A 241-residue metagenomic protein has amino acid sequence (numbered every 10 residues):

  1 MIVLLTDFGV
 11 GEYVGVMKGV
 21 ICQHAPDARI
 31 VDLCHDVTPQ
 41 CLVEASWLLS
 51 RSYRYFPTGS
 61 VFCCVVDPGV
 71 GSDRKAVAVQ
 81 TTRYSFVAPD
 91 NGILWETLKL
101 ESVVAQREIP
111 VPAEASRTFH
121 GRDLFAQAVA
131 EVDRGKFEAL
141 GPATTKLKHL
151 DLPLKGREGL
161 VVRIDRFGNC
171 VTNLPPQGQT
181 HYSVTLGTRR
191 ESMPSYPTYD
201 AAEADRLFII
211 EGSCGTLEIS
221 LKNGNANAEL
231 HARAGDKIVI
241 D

Functional and structural regions predicted by a protein language model:
M1-D36: N-terminal glycine-rich anion-binding loop in soluble enzyme alpha/beta folds
M1-V3, A28-V31, S60-C63, A76-A78 (+8 more regions): Structural motif
F8-E12, G69-S72, F167-C170, G224-A226: Short acidic, Gly/Ser-rich segments with clustered Asp/Glu that frequently serve as metal-coordination loops in enzyme
H24-D27, S52-F56, L100, E131-A139: Change "in soluble alpha/beta enzymes" to "in soluble alpha/beta proteins
H24-I30, D36, Q40-W47, P57-V66 (+1 more regions): Active-site histidine-anchored catalytic micro-motif
K99, R107, V111-G178: Anionic-ligand-binding alpha/beta catalytic cores of soluble enzymes and soluble regulatory domains that recognize
V171-H231: A conserved acidic, glycine/proline-rich C-terminal tail/linker
A228-D241: Pepsin/retropepsin-fold aspartyl endopeptidases
